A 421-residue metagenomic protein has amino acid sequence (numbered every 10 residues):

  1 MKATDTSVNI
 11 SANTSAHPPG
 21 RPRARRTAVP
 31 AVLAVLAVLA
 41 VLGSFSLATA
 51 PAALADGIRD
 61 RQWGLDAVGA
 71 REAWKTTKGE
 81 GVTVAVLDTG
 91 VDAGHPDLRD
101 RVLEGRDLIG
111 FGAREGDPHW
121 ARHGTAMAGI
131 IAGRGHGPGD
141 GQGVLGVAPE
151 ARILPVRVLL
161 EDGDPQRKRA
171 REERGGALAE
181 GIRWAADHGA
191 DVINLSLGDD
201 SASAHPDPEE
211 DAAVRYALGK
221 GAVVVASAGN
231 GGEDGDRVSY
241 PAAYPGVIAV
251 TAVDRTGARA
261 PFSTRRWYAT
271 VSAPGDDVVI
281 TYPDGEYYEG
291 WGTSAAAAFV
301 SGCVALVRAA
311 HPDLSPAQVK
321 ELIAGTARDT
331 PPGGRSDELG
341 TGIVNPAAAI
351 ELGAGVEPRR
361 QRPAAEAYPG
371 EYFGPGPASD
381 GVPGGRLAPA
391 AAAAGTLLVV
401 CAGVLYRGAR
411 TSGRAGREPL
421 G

Functional and structural regions predicted by a protein language model:
K2-I10, R21, R26-V82, P96-D97: Protease zymogen maturation seam
S44-Q62, P377-G384, Y406-R414: C-terminal region of N-terminal signal peptides and the immediate post-cleavage residues of exported proteins
W74-V84, V91-E104, E115-R171, R265-Y268 (+1 more regions): Subtilisin-like serine protease catalytic core
E80-T83, P149-L154, D187-I193, G219-V224 (+1 more regions): Loop/turn elements at helix/coil->beta-strand transitions in domains of secreted/extracellular proteins
V158, G275-I343: Hydrolase catalytic cores
E161-Y240, Y287-Y288: Substrate-binding/access-modulating region of protease and related hydrolase catalytic domains
Q166, H205, S227-G246, T251-Y268 (+2 more regions): Active-site-adjacent substrate-recognition loops and nearby beta-strands within hydrolase catalytic domains
P261, D313-A409, P419: C-terminal subdomain of the subtilisin-like protease fold in secreted/lumenal serine endopeptidases
